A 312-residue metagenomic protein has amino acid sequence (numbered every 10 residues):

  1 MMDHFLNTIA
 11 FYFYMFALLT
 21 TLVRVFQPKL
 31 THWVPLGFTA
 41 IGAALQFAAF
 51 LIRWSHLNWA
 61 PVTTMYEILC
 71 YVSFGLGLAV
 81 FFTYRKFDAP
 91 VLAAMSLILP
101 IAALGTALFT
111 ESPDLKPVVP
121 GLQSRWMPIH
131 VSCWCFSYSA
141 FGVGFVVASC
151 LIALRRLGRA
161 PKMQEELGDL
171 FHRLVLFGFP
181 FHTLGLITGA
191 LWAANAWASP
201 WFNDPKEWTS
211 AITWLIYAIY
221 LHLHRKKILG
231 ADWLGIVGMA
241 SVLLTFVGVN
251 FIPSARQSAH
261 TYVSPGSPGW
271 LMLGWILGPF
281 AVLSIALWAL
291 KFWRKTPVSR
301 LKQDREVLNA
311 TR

Functional and structural regions predicted by a protein language model:
D3-P117, S132-L154, E166-A196, F202-R312: Hydrophobic cores of alpha-helical transmembrane segments in multi-pass integral membrane proteins
L115-P120, P161: Low-complexity, intrinsically disordered or weakly predicted helical/coil tracts enriched in serine/threonine
G121-S132: Acidic/Ser/Thr-rich, low-complexity mid-to-C-terminal regulatory regions of eukaryotic proteins
G158-E165: Cytosolic, membrane-interface loops and tails of multi-pass inner-membrane proteins
